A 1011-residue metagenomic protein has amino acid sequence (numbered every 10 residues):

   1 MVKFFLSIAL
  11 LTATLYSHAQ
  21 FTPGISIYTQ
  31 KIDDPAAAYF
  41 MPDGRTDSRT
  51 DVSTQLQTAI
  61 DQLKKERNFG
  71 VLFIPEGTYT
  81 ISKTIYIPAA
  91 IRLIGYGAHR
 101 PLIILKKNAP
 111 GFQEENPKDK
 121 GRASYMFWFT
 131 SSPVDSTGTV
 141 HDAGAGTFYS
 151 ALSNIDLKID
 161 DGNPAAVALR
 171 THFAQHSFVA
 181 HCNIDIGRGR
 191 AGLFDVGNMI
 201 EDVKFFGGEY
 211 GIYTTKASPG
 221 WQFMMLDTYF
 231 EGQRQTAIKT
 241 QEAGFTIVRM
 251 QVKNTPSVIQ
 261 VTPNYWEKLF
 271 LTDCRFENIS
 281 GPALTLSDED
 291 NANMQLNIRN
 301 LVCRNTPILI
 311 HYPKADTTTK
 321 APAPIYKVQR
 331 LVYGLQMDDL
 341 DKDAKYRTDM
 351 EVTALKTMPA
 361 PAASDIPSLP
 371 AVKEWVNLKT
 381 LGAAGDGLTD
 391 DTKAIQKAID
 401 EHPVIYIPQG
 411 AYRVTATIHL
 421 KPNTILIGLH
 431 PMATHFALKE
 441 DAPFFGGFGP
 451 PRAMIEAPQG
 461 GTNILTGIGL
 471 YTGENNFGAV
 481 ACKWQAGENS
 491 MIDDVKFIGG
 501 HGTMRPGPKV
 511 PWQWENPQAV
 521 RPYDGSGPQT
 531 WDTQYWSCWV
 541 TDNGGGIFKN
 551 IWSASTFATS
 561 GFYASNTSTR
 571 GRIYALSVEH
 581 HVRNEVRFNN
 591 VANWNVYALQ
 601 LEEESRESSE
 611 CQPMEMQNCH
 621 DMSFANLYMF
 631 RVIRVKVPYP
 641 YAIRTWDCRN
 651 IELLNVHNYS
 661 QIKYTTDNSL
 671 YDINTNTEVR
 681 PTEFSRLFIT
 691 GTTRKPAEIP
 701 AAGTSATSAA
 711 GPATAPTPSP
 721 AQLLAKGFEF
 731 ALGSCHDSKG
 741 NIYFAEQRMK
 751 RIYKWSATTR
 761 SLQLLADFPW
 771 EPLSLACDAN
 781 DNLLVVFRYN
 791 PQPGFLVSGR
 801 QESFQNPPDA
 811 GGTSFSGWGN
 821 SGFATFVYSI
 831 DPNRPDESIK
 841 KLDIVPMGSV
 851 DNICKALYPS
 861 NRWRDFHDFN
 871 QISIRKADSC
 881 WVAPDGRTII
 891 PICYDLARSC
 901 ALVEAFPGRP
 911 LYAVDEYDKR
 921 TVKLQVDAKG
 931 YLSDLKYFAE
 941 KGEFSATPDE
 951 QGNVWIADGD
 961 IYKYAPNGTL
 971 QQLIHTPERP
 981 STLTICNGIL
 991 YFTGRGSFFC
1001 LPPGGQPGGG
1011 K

Functional and structural regions predicted by a protein language model:
F4-F73, I81, Y86, R92-D160 (+12 more regions): Extracellular "leader-to-stem" segments immediately downstream of a signal peptide or signal-anchor in secreted/lumenal
E76-T78, T84, A90, Q409-G410 (+3 more regions): Tight coil/turn sites that cap or link beta-strands
V167, T236, V480, W536 (+10 more regions): Structural signature of WD-repeat beta-propeller blades
S177, N183-I184, R188: Hydrophobic, small-residue-rich alpha-helical packing segments that form membrane-like cores
M250, Y265-T285, E289, M294 (+4 more regions): Ankyrin-repeat and related helical/solenoid repeat scaffolds used for protein-protein interactions
Y406, R413, A564-N566, R572-R587 (+1 more regions): C-terminal, well-structured subdomains that either form a transmembrane helix-short loop-helix hairpin in multi-pass
S568, A592-A625, V632, W646-E652: Long, distal/terminal scaffolding or interaction modules with repetitive or compositionally biased sequence
S708-K1011: Sequence-structural signature of mature extracellular/luminal beta-sheet repeat domains, prominently beta-propellers
